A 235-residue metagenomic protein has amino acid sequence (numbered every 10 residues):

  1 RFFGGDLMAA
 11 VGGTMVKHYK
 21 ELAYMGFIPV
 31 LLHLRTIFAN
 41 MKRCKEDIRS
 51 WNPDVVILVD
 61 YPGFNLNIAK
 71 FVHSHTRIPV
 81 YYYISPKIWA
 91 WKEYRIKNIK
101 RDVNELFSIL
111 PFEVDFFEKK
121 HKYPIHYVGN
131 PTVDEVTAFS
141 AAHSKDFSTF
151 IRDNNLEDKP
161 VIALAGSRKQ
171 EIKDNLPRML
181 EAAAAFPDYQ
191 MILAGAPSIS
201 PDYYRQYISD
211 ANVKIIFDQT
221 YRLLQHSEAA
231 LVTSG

Functional and structural regions predicted by a protein language model:
R1-I151, A163-N175, F186-D188, S198: Active-site and donor-binding regions of nucleotide-sugar-utilizing enzymes
L7-A10, Q170-E228: Donor-nucleotide binding loops and adjacent catalytic segments primarily of GT-B fold Leloir glycosyltransferases
V56, A229-A230: Hydrophobic acceptor-binding patch used for acceptor engagement in glycosyltransferases
N98-K100, D153-E157, R222-L224: Solvent-exposed alpha-helices and their adjacent loops that cap or buttress functional pockets in soluble metabolic
L156-I162, Y189-Q190: Charged active-site motifs of nucleotide-sugar-dependent glycosyltransferases
T233-G235: Short Ser/Thr-rich beta->loop micro-motif in glycosyltransferases that lines and helps position the nucleotide-sugar
